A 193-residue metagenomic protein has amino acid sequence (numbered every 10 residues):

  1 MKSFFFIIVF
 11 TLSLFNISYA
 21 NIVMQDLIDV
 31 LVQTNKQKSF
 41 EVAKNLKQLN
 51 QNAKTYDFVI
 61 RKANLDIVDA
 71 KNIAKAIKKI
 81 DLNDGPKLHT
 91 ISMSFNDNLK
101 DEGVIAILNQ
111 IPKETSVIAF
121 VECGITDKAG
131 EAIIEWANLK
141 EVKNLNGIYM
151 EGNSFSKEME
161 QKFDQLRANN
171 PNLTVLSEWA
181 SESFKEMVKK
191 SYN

Functional and structural regions predicted by a protein language model:
F4-L14: Sec-dependent N-terminal signal peptides
L14-N193: Leucine-rich tandem repeat or coiled-coil scaffolds
